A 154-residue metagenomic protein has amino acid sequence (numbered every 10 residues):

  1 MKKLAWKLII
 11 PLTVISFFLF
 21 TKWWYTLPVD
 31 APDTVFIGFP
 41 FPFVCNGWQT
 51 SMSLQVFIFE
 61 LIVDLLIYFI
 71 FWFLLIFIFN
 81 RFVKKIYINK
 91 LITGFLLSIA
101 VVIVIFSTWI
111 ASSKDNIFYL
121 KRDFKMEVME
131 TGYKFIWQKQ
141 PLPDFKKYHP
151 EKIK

Functional and structural regions predicted by a protein language model:
M1-L4, F79-L91: Membrane-interface helix-boundary motifs at transmembrane edges
K2-L12, S53-E60: Juxtamembrane interface helix immediately N-terminal to a transmembrane segment
L8-P28, I99-F106: Hydrophobic alpha-helical membrane-insertion segments
F18-C45: Membrane-helix exit/juxtamembrane interface segments
F41-F79: Membrane-embedded alpha-helical segments of integral membrane proteins
W72-K84, F106-I110: Membrane-water interface at transmembrane helix exits
Y87-K114: Internal/C-terminal transmembrane anchor helices
A111-K154: Membrane-interface segments at or immediately adjacent to transmembrane helices that form the boundary between
